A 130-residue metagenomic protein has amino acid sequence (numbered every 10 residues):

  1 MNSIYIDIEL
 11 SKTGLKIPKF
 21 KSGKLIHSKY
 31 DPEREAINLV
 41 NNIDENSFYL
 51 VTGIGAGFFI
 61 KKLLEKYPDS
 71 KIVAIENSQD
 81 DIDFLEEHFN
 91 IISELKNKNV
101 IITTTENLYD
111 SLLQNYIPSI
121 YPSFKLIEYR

Functional and structural regions predicted by a protein language model:
M1-R130: N-terminal donor/sugar-recognition subdomains of glycan-related enzymes, prototypically the membrane-proximal stem
